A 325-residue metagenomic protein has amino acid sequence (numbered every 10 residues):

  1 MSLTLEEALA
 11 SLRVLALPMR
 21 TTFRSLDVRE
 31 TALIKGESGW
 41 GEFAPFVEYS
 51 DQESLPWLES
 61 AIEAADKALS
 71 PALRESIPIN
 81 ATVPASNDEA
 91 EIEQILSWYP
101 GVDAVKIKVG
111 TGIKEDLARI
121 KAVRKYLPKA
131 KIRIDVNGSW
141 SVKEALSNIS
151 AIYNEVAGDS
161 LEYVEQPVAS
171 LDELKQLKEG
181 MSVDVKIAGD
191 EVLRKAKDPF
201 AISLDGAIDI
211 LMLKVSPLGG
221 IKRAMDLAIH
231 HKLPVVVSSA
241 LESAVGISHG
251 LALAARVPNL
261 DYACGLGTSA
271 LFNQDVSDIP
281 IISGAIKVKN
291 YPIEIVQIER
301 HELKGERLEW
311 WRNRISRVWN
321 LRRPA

Functional and structural regions predicted by a protein language model:
M1-T31, W40-P45, A64, A72 (+1 more regions): Flexible C-terminal active-site loop/helix
A10-L12, I77, V102, A130 (+4 more regions): A structural micro-motif
A16-R24, S76-E91, K108-G110, G138-V142 (+1 more regions): Active-site mouth loops of central-metabolism enzymes
W40-F43, I95-G110: Catalytic domains of carbohydrate-active enzymes, especially glycoside hydrolases
G41, F46-E89: Mid-domain alpha/beta scaffold segments of enzyme catalytic cores
A65-L69, T82-S97, G110, L117-A122: Short, charged beta->alpha transition segments
I107-H249, A254, N273-I281: Catalytic core of soluble alpha/beta enzymes
